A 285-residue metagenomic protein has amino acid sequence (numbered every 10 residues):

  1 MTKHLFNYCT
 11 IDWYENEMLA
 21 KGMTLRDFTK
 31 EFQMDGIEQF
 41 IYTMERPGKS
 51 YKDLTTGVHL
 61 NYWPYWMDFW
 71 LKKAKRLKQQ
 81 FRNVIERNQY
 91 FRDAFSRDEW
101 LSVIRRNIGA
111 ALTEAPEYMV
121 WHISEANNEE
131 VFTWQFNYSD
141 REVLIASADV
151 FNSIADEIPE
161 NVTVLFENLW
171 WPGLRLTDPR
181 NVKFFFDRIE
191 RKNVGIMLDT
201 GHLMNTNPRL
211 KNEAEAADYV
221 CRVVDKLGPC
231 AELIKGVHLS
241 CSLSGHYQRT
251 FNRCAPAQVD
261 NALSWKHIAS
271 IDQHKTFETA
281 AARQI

Functional and structural regions predicted by a protein language model:
M1-R106: N-terminal pre-domain/capping segments
T2-T10, L19, M23, D27 (+5 more regions): Histidine-acidic metal/acid-base catalytic patches
C9-W13, F40-Y42, H59-Y65, S124-A126 (+3 more regions): Active-site beta-loop-alpha junctions enriched in small/polar residues
G22-T29, E45-K49, I108, F151-A155 (+3 more regions): Short amphipathic alpha-helical segments and helix-helix/interface helices
I37, M119, V164, D199 (+1 more regions): Conserved, mostly hydrophobic/aromatic
G48-K49, M67, E130-F132, R175-T177 (+2 more regions): A short acidic (Asp/Glu
D68-Q79, N137-Y138, N252-D260: Aromatic- and acidic-residue-enriched segments that line the glycan-binding/catalytic groove of carbohydrate-active
D93-G195: Active-site acidic/histidine proton-transfer and metal-coordination neighborhood in alpha/beta enzyme cores
